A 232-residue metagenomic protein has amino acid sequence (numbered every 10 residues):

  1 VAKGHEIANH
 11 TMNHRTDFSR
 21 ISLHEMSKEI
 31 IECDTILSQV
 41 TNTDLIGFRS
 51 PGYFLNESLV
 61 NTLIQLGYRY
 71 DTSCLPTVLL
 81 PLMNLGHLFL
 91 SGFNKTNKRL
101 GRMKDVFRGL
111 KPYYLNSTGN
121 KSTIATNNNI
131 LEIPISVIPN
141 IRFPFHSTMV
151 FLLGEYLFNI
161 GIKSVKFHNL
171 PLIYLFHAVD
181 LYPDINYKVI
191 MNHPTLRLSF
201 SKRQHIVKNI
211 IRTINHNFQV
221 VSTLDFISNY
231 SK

Functional and structural regions predicted by a protein language model:
V1-E6, I36: Active-site beta->alpha N-cap acidic-glycine motif
E6-M12, L23: Active-site-proximal cofactor/substrate-binding loop regions of enzyme domains
H10, C33, F48, L63 (+3 more regions): Conserved, mostly hydrophobic/aromatic
R15-I21: A short acidic, helix-capping loop that chelates divalent metal ions and anchors anionic groups
M26-L37: An active-site-proximal "capping" alpha-helix that borders the catalytic cofactor pocket
I36-T43, T123-I130, F167-H168, N209-V221: A structural motif corresponding to the C-terminal end of an alpha-helix and its immediate exit/capping segment
T43, S50-L170: Active-site-adjacent pocket scaffolds in enzyme catalytic domains
L152-K232: C-terminal domain-boundary segment and adjacent tail
